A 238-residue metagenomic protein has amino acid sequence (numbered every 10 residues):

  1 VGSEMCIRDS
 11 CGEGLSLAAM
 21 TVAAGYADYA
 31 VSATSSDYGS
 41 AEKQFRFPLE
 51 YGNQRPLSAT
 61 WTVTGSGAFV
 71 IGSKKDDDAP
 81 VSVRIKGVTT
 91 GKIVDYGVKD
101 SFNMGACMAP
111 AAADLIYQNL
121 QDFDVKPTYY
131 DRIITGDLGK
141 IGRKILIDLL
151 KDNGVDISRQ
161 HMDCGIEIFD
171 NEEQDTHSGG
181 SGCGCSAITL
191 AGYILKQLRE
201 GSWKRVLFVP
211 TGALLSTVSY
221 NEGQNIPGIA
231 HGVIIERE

Functional and structural regions predicted by a protein language model:
V1-I7: Short, small-residue-biased leader/transition segments that mark boundaries at the very start of proteins
R8-D9, T34-K43, G91-K92, P210-L215: Acidic, glycine-rich active-site loops and adjacent beta-strand->loop/helix elements that engage anionic groups
R8-S32, F69-K74, S181-G201: Active-site-proximal alpha-helical scaffold in enzymes
A33-T62: Flexible, glycine-rich active-site loops centered on histidine and acidic residues that chelate a metal or position
Y51-Y117, D122-V125, R159-E167, R205-T211 (+1 more regions): Condensing-enzyme catalytic core mediating Claisen C-C bond formation in acyl metabolism
M108, D124-P127, I134-K144: A structural signal for small-residue-enriched, beta-sheet-centric alpha/beta enzyme cores and oligomeric scaffold folds
D131-K140, E167, S178-G179: A short beta-alpha structural unit
L138-N153, V218-N225: Short glycine/threonine-rich loop-to-helix capping motif typified by GTGT followed within a few residues by an Asp-Pro
